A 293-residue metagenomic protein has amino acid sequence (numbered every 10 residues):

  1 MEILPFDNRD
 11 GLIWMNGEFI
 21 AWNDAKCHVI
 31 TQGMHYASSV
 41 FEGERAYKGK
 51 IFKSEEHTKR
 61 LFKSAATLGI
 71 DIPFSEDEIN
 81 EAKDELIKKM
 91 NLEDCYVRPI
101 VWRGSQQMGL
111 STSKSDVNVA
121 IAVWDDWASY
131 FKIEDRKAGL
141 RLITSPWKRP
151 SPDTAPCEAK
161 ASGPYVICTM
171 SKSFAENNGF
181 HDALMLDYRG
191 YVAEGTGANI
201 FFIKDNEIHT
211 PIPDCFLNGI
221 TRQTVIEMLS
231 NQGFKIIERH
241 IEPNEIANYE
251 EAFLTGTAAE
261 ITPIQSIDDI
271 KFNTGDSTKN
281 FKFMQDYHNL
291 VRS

Functional and structural regions predicted by a protein language model:
M1-E85, L110-S293: Helix-start/capping segments and mature chain N-termini
I79-Q107, W124: Short, acidic/charged, Gly/Pro-enriched secondary-structure junctions
